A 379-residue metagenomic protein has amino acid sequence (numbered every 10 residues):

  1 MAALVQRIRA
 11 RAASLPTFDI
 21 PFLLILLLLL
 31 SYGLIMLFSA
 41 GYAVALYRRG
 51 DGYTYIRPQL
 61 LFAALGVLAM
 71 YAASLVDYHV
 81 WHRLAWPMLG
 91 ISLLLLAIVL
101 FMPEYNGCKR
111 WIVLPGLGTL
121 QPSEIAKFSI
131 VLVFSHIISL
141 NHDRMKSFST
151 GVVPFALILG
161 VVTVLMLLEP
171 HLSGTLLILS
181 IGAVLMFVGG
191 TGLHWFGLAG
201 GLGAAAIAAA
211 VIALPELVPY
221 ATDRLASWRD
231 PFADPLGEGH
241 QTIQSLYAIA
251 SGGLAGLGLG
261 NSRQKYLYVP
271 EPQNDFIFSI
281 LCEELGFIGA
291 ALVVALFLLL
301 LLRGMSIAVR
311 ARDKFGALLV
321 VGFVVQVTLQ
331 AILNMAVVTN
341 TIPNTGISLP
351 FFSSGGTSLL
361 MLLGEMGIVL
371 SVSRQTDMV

Functional and structural regions predicted by a protein language model:
A2-L29, I35-P170, M335-P350, S354 (+2 more regions): Membrane-helix boundary/helix-loop-helix interface segments in multi-pass membrane proteins
L61-A69, E284-G304: Hydrophobic alpha-helical transmembrane segments
L68, V76, V133, A208 (+6 more regions): Transmembrane alpha-helix boundary/anchor motif
W86-L93, S149-M166, L172-A213: Hydrophobic alpha-helical segments of polytopic membrane proteins
Y105-W111, T119, L198-L292, R312-L319: Hydrophobic, glycine- and aromatic-enriched re-entrant/interface helices and adjoining loop segments
E124, L132, T150-F155, I178 (+4 more regions): Alpha-helical transmembrane segments of multi-pass membrane proteins, especially transporters and channels
I138, L176-W195, R263-G289, S348-L363: Interfacial segments of multi-pass membrane proteins
I307-G346, F352: Loop-to-helix entry and N-terminal half of a specific, functionally important transmembrane alpha helix in multi-pass
